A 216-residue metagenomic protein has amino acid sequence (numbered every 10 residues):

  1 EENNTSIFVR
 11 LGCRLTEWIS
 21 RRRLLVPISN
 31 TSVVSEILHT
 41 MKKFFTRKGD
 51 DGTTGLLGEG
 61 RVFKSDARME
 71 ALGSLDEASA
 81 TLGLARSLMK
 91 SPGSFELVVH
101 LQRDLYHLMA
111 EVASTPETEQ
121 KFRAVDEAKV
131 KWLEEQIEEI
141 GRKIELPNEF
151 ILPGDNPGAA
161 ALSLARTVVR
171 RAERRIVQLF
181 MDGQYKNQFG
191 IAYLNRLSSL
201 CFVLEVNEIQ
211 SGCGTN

Functional and structural regions predicted by a protein language model:
E1-E2: Low-complexity/repetitive intrinsically disordered segments
R21-R23, R61: N-terminal low-complexity, intrinsically disordered patches enriched in charged
P27-T40: Short, Lys/Arg-enriched N-terminal segments with co-localized hydrophobic residues within the first ~10-30 amino acids
I37-N216: Phosphate/pyrophosphate-binding loop motifs in nucleotide- or prenyl diphosphate-using proteins
